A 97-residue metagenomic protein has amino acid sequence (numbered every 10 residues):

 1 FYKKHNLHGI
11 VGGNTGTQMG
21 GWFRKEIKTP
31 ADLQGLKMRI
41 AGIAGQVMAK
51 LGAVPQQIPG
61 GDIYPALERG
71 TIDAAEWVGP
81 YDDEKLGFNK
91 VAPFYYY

Functional and structural regions predicted by a protein language model:
Y2-Y97: N-terminal secretory/targeting leader peptides
